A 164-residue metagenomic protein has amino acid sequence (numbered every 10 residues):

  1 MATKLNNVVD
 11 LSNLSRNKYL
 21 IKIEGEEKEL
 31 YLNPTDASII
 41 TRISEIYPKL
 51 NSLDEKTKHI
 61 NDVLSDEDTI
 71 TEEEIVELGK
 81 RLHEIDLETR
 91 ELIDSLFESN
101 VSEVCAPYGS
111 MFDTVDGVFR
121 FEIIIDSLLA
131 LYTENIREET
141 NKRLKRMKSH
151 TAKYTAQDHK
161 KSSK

Functional and structural regions predicted by a protein language model:
A2-E74: Short N-terminal mixed-charge amphipathic segments
K4, R16, K28, R42 (+5 more regions): Arginine residue identity/basic-tract feature
D10, D36, D54, D62 (+6 more regions): Acidic-enriched, low-complexity/disordered segments with a strong bias for Aspartate over Glutamate
N33, V76, K80, V115: Charge-dense, low-complexity intrinsically disordered segments
I39-R42, I46, I85, T89 (+1 more regions): Alpha-helical structural motif
T69-E88: Intrinsically disordered, low-complexity acidic Ser/Thr-rich regulatory segments
R90-K164: C-terminal charged interaction modules
